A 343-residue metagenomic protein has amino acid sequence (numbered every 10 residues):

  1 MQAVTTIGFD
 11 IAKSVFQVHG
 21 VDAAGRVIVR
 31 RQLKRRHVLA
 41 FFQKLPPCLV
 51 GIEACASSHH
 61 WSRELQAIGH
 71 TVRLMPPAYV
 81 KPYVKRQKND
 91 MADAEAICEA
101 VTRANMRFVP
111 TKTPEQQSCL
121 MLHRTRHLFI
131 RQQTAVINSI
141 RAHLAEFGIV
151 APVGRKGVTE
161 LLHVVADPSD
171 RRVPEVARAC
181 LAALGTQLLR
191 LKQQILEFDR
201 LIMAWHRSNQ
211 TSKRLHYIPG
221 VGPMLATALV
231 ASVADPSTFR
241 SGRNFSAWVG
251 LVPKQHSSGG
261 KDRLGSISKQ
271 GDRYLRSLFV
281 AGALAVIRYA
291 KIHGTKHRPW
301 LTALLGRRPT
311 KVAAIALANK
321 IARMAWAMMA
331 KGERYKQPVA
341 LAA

Functional and structural regions predicted by a protein language model:
M1-A343: A detector of single, family-specific signature residues that are central to catalytic or substrate-handling motifs
